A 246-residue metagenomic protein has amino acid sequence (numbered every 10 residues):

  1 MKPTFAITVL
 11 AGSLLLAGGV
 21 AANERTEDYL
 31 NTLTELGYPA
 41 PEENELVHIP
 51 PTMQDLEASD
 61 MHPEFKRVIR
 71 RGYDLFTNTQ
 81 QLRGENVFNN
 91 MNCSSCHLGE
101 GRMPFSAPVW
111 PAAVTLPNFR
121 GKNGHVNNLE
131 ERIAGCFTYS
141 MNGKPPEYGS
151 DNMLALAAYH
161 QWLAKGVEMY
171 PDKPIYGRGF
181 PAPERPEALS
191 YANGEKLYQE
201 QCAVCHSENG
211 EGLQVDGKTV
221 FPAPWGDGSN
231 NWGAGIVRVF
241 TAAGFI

Functional and structural regions predicted by a protein language model:
P3-A21: Gram-negative bacterial Sec-dependent N-terminal signal peptides
N23-P63: N-terminal pre-domain segments of enzymes
Y29-T32, V47, K66-R71, M103-P146 (+2 more regions): Extracytoplasmic electron-transfer domains, predominantly the class I c-type cytochrome c fold
T32, H125-K196: Extended surface/linker regions that mediate inter-domain or inter-protein docking in multi-component redox
H48-E85, A164-Y198, L213: Electrostatic cytochrome c docking/interface patches
S59, N86-M91, R102-M103, Y148 (+1 more regions): Short sequence/structural segments immediately N-terminal
F76-R83, H97-E100, C136-M141, H160-V167 (+1 more regions): Sec/Tat-exported extracytoplasmic proteins
N90-E100, L156, G194-G210, P224: The canonical Cys-X-X-Cys-His
